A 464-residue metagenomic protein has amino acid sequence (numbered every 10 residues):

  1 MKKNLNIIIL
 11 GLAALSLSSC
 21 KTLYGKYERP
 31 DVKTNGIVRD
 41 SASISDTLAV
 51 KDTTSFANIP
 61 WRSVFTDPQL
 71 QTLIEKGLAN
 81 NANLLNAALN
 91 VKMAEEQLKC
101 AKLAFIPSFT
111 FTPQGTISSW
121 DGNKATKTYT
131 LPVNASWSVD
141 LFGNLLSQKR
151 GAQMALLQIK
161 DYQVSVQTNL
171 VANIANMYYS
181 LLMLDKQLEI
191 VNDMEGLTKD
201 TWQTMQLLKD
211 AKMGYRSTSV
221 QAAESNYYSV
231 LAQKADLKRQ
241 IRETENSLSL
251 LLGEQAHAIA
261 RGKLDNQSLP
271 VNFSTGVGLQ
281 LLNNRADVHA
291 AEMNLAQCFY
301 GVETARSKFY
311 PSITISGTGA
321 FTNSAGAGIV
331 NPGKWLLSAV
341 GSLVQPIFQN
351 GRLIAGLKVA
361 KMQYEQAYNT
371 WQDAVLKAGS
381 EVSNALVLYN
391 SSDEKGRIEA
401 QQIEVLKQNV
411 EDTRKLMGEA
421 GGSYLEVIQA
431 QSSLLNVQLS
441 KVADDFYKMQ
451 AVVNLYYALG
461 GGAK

Functional and structural regions predicted by a protein language model:
K2-A79, K238-N283, Y457-K464: Terminal intrinsically disordered/low-complexity segments used for targeting and assembly
S41, T47-T66, L70, E75 (+6 more regions): Small/polar, glycine/serine/threonine/aspartate-rich low-complexity segments that form flexible
N80, L85-L89, M93-Q97: Membrane-embedded segments
L85-N86, K102-L103, V139-L170, T218 (+7 more regions): Sec/SRP-type N-terminal targeting helices
M154, D161-V277, L388, S392 (+3 more regions): Periplasmic alpha-helical coiled-coil/stalk elements that build and connect Gram-negative outer-membrane
L208-R216, M417-G421, A458-G462: A short glycine-centered flexible hinge/capping loop motif at secondary-structure junctions
T218, G421-A443: Short terminal targeting/anchoring segments
